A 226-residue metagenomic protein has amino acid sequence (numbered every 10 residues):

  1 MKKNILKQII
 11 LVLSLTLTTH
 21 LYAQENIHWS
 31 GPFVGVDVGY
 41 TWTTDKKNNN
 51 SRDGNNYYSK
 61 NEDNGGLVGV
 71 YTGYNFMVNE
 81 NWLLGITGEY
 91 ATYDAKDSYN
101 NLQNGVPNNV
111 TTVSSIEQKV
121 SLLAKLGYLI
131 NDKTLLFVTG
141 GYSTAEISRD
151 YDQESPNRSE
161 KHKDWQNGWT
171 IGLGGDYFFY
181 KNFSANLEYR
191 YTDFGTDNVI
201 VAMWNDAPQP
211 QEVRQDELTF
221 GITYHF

Functional and structural regions predicted by a protein language model:
M1-I10: Bacterial N-terminal signal peptides that target proteins for export
K3, Y22-F226: Gram-negative outer-membrane beta-barrel domains
I9-T18: Bacterial N-terminal signal peptides
